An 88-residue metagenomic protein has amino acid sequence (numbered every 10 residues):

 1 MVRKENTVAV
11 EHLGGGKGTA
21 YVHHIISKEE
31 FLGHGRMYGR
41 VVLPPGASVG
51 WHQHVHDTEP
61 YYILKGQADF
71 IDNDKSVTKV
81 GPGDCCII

Functional and structural regions predicted by a protein language model:
M1-R36, G50: A short, N-terminal "cap"/entry segment at the start of jelly-roll beta-barrel domains of the cupin/DSBH fold
H12-G14, R40, H52, V77-T78: Short secondary-structure boundary/capping segments
K28-E29, H56, D84-I87: A short, sequence-level motif marking secondary-structure junctions
G35, P60, S76-V77: A short, glycine- and basic residue-enriched loop/turn that sits immediately adjacent to a domain's principal
R40-P44, Q53-F70: Short, conserved beta-strand element in jelly-roll/cupin
P44-G46, G83: Tight coil/turn sites that cap or link beta-strands
V49-V55, D72, T78-K79: Short histidine-centered beta-strand/loop micro-motifs that create catalytic or ligand/metal-coordination sites
D74-I88: Short acidic-glycine-tyrosine-enriched beta hairpin
